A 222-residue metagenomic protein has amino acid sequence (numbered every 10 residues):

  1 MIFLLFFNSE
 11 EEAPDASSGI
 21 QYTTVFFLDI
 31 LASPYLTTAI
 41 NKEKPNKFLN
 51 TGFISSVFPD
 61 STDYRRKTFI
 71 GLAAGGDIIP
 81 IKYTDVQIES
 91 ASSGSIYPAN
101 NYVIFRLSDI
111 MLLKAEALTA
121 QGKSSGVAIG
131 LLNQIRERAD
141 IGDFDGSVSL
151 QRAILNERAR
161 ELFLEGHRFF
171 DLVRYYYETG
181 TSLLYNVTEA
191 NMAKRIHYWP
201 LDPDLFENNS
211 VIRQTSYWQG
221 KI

Functional and structural regions predicted by a protein language model:
M1-T37, Y97, Y102, F144-I222: Long, intrinsically disordered, low-complexity segments
F3, D63, N101-I135, Q151-E161 (+1 more regions): Extended, hydrophobic/aromatic-rich amphipathic alpha-helical segments that build helical scaffolds
F7, I70-A73, T119-Q121: Short beta-strand segments enriched in hydrophobic/aromatic residues within well-folded beta-rich domains
S33, T37, N41, N46-T51 (+2 more regions): Residue-level signal for threonine
I40-R106: Flexible, polar/acidic helix-loop-strand segments at domain edges
